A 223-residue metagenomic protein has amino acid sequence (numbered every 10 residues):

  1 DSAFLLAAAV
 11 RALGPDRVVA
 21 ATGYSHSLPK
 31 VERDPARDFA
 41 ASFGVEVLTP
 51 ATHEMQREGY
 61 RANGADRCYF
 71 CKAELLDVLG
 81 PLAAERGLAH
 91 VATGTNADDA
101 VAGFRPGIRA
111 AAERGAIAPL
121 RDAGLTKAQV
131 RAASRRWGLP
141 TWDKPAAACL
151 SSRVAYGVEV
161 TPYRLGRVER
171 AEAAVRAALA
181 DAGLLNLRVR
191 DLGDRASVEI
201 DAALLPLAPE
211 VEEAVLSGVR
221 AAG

Functional and structural regions predicted by a protein language model:
D1-R136, A196, A214-A222: ATP-dependent adenylation/nucleotidyltransferase module used to activate substrates
T22, R105-G223: AMP-forming adenylation/ATP pyrophosphatase catalytic core
